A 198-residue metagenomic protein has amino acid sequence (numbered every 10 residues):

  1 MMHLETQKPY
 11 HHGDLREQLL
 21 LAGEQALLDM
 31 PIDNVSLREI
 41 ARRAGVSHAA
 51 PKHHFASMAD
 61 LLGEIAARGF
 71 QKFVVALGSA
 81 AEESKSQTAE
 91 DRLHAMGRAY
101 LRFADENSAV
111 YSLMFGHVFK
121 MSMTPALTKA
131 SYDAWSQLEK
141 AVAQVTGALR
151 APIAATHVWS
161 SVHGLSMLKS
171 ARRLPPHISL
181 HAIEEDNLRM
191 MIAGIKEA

Functional and structural regions predicted by a protein language model:
M1-D14, A198: N-terminal intrinsically disordered/low-complexity leader segments
G13-L21, L28, D33-N34, H54-G78 (+3 more regions): An amphipathic alpha-helix adjacent to DNA-recognition modules
V35-R43, P51: Append "Primarily bacterial transcriptional regulators
H48, K52-A56, G116: Base-recognition residues in the alpha-helical recognition helix of bacterial helix-turn-helix
A67-L93, P125-K129, L138-K140: Amphipathic alpha-helical linker/stalk segments
G78, F115, M121-T146, P152-T156 (+1 more regions): Amphipathic alpha-helical packing segments from all-alpha helical-bundle domains
G78-V110, S131, V158: Hydrophobic alpha-helical connector segments
L113, S160-H177, A193-A198: Amphipathic C-terminal alpha-helical segment
